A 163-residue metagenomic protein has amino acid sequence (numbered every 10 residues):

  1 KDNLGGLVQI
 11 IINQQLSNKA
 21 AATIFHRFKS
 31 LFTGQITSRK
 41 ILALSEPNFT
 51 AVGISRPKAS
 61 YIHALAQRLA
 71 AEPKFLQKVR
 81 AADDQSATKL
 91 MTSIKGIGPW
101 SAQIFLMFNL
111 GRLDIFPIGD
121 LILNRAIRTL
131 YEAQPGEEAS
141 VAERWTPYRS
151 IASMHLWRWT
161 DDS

Functional and structural regions predicted by a protein language model:
G6-L7: Hydrophobic alpha-helix/TM-entry signal in multi-pass membrane transporters
L16-K95, R144-T146: Alpha-helical ds-nucleic-acid-binding substructure associated with the helix-hairpin-helix region of base-excision DNA
S60, R80, D84-S86, P99-S163: C-terminal accessory module of base-excision DNA glycosylases/AP lyases that mediates lesion recognition and DNA
